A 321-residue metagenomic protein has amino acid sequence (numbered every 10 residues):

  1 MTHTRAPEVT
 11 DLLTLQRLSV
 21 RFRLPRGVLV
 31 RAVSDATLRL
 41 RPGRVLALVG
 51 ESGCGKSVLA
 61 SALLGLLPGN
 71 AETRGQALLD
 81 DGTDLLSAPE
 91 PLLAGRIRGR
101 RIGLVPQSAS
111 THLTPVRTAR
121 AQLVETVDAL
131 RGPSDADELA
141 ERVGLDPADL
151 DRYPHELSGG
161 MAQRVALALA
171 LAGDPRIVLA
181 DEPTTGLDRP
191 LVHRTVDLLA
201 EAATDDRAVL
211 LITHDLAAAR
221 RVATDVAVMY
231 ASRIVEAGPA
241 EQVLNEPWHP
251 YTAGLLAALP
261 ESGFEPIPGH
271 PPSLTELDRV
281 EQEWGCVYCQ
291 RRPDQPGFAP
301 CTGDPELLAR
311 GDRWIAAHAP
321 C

Functional and structural regions predicted by a protein language model:
M1-N245, D312-C321: ABC transporter nucleotide-binding domains
P239-C321: Short catalytic/signature loops enriched in Gly
